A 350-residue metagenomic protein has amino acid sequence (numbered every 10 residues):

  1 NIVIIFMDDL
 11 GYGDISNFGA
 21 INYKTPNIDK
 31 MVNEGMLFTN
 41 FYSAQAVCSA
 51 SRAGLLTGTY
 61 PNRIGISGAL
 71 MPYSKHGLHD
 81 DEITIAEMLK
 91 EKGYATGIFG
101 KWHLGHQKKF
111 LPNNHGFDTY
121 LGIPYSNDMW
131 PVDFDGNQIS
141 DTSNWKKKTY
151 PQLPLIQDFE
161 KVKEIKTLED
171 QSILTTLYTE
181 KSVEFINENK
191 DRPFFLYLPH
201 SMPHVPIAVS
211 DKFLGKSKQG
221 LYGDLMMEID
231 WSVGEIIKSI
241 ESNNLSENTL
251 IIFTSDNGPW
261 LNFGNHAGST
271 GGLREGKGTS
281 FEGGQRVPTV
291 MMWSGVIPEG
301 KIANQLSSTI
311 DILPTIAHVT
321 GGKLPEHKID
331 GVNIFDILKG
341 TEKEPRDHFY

Functional and structural regions predicted by a protein language model:
N1-Y350: Formylglycine-dependent sulfatase
